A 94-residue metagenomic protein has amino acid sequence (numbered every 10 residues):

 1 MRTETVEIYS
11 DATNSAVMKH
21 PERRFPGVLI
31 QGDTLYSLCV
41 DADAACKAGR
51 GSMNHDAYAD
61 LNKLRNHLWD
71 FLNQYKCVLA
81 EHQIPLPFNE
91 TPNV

Functional and structural regions predicted by a protein language model:
M1-K19: Short, charged/polar N-terminal "headpieces" of proteins
T3, V28, V40: Short acidic, gly/pro-rich beta-turn/loop elements at beta-sheet edges and active-site/ligand-binding grooves
H20-R24: Short, histidine-centered active-site or binding-site loop motifs used for metal coordination, general acid-base
F25-D33: A short, exposed loop/beta-hairpin motif centered on an aromatic-Gly-Thr core
T34-K47: A short, charged, amphipathic alpha-helix used as a generic interaction element across diverse proteins
C46-V94: Short, charged, surface-exposed hinge/linker loops at domain edges that act as mobile lids or interdomain connectors
